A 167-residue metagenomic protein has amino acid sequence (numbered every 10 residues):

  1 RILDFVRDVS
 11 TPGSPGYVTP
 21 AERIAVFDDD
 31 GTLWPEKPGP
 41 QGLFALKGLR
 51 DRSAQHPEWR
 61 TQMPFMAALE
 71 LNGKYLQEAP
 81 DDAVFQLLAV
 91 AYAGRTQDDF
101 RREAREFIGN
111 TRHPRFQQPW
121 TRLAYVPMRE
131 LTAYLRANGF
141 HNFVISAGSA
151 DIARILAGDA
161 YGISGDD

Functional and structural regions predicted by a protein language model:
R1-D167: Alpha-helical substrate-recognition element adjacent to the catalytic core
